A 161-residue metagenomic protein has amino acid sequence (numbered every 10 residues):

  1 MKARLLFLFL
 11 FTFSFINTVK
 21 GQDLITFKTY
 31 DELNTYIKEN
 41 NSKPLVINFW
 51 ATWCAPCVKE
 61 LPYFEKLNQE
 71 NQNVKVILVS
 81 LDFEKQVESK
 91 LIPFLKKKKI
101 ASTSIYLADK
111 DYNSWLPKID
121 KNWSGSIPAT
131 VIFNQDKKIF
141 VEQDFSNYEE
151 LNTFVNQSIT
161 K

Functional and structural regions predicted by a protein language model:
M1-K28, T160-K161: Bacterial Sec-dependent N-terminal signal peptides
L24-P44: A short beta-strand-turn-helix
P44-L45, P128: Alpha/beta-hydrolase fold active-site loops
V46-I47, V76: Hydrophobic beta-strand anchors of alpha/beta hydrolase catalytic cores
F49-Y63: Conserved redox-active cysteine motifs that mediate thiol-disulfide chemistry, especially di-cysteine Cys-X(1-2)-Cys
L61-K98, Y112-W115: Structural microenvironment flanking redox-active thiols in thiol-disulfide oxidoreductases
L95-I127: Short, internal strand/loop/helix patches that form the active-site neighborhood or redox-interaction surface
S126-F140: A short, hydrophobic beta-strand/beta-hairpin element that forms part of a small beta-sheet core
